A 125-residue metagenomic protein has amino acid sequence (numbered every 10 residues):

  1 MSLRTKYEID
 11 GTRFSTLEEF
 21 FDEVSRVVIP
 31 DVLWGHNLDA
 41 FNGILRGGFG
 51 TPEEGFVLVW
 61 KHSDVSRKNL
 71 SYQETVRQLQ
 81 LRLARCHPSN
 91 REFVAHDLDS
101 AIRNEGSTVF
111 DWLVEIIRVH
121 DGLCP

Functional and structural regions predicted by a protein language model:
S2-P125: Positively charged, polar, low-complexity stretches
